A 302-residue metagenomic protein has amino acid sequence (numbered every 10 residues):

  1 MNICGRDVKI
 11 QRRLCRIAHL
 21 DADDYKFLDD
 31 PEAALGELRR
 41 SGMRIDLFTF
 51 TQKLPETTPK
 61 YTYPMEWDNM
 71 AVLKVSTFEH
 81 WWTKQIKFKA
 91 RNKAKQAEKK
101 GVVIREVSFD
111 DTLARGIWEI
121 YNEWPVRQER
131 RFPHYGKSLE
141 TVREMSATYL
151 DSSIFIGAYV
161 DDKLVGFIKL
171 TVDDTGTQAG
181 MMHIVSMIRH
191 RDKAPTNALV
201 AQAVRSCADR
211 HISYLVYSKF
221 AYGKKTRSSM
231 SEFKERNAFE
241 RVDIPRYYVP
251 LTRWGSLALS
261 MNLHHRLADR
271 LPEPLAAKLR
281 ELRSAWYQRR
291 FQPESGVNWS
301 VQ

Functional and structural regions predicted by a protein language model:
M1-I17, Q52-E66, H80-D192, A201 (+2 more regions): A conserved beta-strand-loop-helix scaffold within acyl/acetyltransferase catalytic domains
M1-I17, Y61-W81, Y214-Q302: Active-site/acyl-donor-binding loops of N-acyltransferases
M1-R44, F220: Non-cleavable N-terminal signal-anchor transmembrane helices
Y25-L28, M187-N197: Conserved glycine-rich acetyl-CoA-binding loop
P31-N69: Non-catalytic accessory segments adjacent to catalytic cores
E32-M43, A198-Y214: Conserved acyl-CoA
D46-F48, A179, L215: Hydrophobic residues within beta-strands of alpha/beta enzymes
T49-T51, T171, S218, P245: Conserved residues at the C-terminal ends of beta-strands
